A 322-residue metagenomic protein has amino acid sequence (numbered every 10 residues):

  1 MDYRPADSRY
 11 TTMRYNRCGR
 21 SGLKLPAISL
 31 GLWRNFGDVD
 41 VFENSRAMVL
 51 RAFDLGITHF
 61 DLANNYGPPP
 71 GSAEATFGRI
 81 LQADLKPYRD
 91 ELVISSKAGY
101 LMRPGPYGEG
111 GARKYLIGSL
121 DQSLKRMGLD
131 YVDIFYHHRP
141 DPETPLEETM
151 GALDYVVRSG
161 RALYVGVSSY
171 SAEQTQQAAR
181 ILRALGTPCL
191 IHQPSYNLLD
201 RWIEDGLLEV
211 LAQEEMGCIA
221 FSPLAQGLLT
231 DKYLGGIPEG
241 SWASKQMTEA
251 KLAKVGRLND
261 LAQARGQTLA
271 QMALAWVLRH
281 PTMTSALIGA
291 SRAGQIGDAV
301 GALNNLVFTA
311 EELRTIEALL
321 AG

Functional and structural regions predicted by a protein language model:
M1-L92: N-terminal binding-site loop/beta-alpha segment at the start of enzyme catalytic domains that lines or forms
D2-T12, P140-G322: Beta/alpha (TIM)-barrel catalytic core signal, keyed to glycine-rich beta->alpha loops juxtaposed to Asp/Glu that bind
G19-G37, S95-G108, Y131, Y136: N-terminal small/glycine-rich loop or linker at the start of catalytic domains across soluble metabolic enzymes
P26-A27, D61, P87-L92, D130-I134 (+3 more regions): Short acidic capping loops at alpha-helix termini that bridge into adjacent secondary structure
V39-A52, G111-M127, T175-A179: Short, acidic/polar
D40-N44, S72, T76, Y107-G118 (+2 more regions): Alpha-helix N-cap and loop-to-helix initiation/capping positions
R51, L55, R126-M127, G160 (+1 more regions): Structural motif
L124-T144: Active-site groove signature of glycoside hydrolases
